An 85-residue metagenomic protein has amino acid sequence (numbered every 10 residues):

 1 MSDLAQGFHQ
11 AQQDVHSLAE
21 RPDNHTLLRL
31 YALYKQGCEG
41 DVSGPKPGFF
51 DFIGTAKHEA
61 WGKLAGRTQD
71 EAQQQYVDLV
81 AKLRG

Functional and structural regions predicted by a protein language model:
M1-G85: A charge-rich, low-complexity, intrinsically flexible signal that marks solvent-exposed coils, linkers, repeats
